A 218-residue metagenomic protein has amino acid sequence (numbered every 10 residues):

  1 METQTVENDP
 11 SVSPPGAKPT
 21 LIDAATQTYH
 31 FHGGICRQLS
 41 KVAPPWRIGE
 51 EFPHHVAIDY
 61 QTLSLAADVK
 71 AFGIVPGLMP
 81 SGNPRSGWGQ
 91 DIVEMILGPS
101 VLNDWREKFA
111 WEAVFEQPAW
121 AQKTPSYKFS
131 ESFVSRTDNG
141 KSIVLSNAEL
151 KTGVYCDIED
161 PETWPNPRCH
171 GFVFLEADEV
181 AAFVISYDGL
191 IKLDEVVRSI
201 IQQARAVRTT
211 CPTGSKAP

Functional and structural regions predicted by a protein language model:
M1-Q122: Charge-rich, low-complexity N-terminal segments
Y29-F31, K151, W164, A206: Disulfide-bonded cysteine motifs in exported proteins
Q117-N166: Signature of long, low-cysteine stretches enriched in small and polar/charged residues
E149, L175-V180: Short, solvent-exposed coil/turn segments at beta-strand boundaries
N166-F174: Short, surface-exposed beta-strand/loop micro-motifs that present aromatic residues
E179-P218: Surface-exposed amphipathic alpha-helical segments
